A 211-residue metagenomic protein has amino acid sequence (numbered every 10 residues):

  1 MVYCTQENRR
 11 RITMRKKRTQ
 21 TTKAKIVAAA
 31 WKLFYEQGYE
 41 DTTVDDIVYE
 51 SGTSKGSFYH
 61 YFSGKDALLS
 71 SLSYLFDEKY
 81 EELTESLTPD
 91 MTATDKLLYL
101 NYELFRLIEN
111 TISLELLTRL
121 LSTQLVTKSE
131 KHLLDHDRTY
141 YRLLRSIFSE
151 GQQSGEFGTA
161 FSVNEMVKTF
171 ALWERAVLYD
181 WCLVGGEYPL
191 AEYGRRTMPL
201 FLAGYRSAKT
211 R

Functional and structural regions predicted by a protein language model:
M1-Q37, D41-T53, A67: Basic, helix-initiating cap at the start of DNA-binding domains
G52-F62: Short hydrophobic/aromatic patch on the recognition helix
F62, L69-F76: Alpha-helical DNA-contacting segments of helix-turn-helix folds
S71, E85-T111, V163-F170, A191 (+1 more regions): Hydrophobic alpha-helical connector segments
E81, N110, K128-S154, N164-K168 (+1 more regions): Amphipathic alpha-helical packing segments from all-alpha helical-bundle domains
I108-K128, Y179: Amphipathic alpha-helical segments used for helix-helix packing
L116-R119, Q152-M198, K209-R211: Hydrophobic/aromatic-rich alpha-helical bundle segments in the mid-to-C-terminal region
